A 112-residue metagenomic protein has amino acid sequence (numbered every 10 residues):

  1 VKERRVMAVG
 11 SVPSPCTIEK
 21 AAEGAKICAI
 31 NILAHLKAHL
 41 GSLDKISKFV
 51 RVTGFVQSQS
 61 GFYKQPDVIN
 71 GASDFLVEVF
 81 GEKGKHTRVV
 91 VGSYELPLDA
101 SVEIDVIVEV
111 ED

Functional and structural regions predicted by a protein language model:
V1-D112: Short, polar/acidic, helix-capping and beta-turn segments at strand->helix junctions that line the mouths
